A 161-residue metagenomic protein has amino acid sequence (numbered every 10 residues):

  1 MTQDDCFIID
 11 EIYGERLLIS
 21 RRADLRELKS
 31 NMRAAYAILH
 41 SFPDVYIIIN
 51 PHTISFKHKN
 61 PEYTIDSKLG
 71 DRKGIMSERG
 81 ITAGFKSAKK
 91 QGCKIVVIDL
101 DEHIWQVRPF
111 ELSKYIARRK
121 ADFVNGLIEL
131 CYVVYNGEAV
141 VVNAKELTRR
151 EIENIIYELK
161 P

Functional and structural regions predicted by a protein language model:
M1-Y46, T53, I75-P161: Metal-dependent nuclease catalytic core centered on acidic motifs
I48-N50, T64: General small-molecule cofactor/ligand-binding pocket signal
K57-R72: Short acidic loop-to-beta-strand element that houses the catalytic metal-binding Asp/Glu of nuclease active sites
